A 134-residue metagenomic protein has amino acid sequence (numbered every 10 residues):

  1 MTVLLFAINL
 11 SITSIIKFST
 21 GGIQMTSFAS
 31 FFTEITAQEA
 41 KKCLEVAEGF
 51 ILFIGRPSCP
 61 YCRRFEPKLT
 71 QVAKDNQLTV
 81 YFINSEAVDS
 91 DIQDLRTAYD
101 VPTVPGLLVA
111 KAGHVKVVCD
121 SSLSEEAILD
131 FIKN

Functional and structural regions predicted by a protein language model:
T2, F6-F50, G106, K133-N134: N-terminal leader/targeting and pre-domain segments
E39-D75: Local sequence-structure signature of Cys/Sec-based thiol-disulfide redox active-site neighborhoods
I54, L78-I92: Thiol-based oxidoreductase modules, predominantly thioredoxin-like and allied folds used for disulfide exchange
R56, E86, C119-S122: Conserved residues at beta->alpha junctions
P60-Y61, A87-V88, K116: Glycine-/small-residue-rich active-site loops that bind phosphorylated ligands and cofactors
V88-V104: Short Fe-S-cluster ligation motifs
T103, L108-N134: Non-catalytic, surface beta->alpha helical segment in thiol-disulfide oxidoreductase systems
